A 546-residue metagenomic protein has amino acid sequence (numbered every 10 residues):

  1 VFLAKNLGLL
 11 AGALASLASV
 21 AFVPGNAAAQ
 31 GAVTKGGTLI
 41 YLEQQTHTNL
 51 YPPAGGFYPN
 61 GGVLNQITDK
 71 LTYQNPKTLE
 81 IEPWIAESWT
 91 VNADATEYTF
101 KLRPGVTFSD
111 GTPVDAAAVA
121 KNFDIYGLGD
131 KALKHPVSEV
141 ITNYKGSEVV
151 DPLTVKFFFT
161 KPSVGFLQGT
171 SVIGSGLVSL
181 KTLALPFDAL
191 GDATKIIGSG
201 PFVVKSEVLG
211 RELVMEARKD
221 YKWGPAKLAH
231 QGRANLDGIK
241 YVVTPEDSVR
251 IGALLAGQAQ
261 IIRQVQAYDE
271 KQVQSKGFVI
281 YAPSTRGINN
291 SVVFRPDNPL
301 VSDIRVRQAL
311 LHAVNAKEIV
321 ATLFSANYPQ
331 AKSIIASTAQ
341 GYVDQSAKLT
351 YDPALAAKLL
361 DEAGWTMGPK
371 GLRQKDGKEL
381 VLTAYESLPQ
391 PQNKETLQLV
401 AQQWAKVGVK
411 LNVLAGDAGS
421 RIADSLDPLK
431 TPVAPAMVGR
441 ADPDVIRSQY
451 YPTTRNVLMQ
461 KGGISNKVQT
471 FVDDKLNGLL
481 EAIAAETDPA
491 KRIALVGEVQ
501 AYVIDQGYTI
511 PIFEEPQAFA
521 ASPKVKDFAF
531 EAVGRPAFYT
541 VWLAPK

Functional and structural regions predicted by a protein language model:
F2, G31, K101, P136-A184 (+1 more regions): Surface-exposed binding/hinge segments that line and control ligand-binding clefts or catalytic entry sites
I40, D115-N122, P152-F158, G200-P201 (+6 more regions): Alpha-helical secondary-structure segments
L42-A93, D124, I197: N-terminal lobe/hinge region of extracytoplasmic solute-binding protein
Q44-G62, I85-E87, T112, F166-S175 (+3 more regions): A structural "hinge/loop" feature
N65, V208-L213, V314-A347, A354 (+2 more regions): Detector for C-terminal structural segments
N75-P76, S171-R233, G238-K240, S248-V249 (+2 more regions): Gly/Pro-rich hinge or "lid" segments in bacterial periplasmic/extracellular proteins
L128-G129, L133-P136, S147, K205-E216 (+5 more regions): Extracellular/periplasmic solute-recognition and catalytic clefts
A193, Y221-Q272, A401, K410-N412 (+1 more regions): Ligand-site clamp/hinge motif
